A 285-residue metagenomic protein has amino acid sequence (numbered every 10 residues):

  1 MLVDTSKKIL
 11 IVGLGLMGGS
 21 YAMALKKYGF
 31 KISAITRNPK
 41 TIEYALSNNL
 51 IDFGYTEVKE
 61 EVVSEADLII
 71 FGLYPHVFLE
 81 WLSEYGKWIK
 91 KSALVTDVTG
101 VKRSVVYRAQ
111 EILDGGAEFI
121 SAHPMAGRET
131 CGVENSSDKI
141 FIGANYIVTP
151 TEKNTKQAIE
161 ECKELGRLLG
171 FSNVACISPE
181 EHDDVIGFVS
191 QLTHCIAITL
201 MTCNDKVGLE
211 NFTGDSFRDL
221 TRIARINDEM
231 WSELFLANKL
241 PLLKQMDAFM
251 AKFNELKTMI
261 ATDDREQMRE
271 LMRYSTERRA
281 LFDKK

Functional and structural regions predicted by a protein language model:
M1-V63: NAD(P)+-binding Rossmann beta1-loop-alpha1 motif at the extreme N-terminus of oxidoreductases
R37, L73, V98: Short beta->alpha hinge that forms the Motif I/post-I loop of the SAM-binding pocket
A66: An anion/phosphate-binding loop that grips the pyrophosphate of nucleotide cofactors and donors
I69-I70, T96: N-terminal Rossmann-like NAD(P) cofactor-binding module of classical short-chain dehydrogenase/reductase
V77, S83-E134: Rossmann-like NAD(P)(H) cofactor-binding subdomain of soluble oxidoreductases
I140-I223: Internal alpha-helical scaffold of NAD(P)-dependent oxidoreductase catalytic cores
G208-S275: Interdomain hinge/lid region at the active-site interface of Rossmann-like NAD(P)-dependent oxidoreductases
